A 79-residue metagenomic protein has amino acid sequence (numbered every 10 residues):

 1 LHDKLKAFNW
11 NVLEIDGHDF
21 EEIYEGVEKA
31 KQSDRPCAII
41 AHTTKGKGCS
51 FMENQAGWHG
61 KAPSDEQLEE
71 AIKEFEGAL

Functional and structural regions predicted by a protein language model:
L1-L79: Glycine-rich ThDP/TPP pyrophosphate-binding loop and its adjacent helix/strand module within ThDP-dependent enzymes
